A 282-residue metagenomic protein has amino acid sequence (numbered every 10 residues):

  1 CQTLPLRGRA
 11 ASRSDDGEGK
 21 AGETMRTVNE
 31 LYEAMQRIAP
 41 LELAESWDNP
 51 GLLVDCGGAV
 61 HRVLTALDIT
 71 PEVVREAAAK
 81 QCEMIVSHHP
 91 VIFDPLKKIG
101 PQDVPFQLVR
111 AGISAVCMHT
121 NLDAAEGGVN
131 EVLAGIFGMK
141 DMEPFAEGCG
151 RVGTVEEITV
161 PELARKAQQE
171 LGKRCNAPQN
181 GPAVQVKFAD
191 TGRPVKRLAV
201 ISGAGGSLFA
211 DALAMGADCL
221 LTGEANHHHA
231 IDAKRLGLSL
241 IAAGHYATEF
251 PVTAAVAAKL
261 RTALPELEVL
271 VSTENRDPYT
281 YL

Functional and structural regions predicted by a protein language model:
C1, S12-T24: Short, Lys/Arg-enriched N-terminal segments with co-localized hydrophobic residues within the first ~10-30 amino acids
R7-R9: Glycine-biased, low-complexity coil/linker segments
E23-L282: Hydrophobic structural segments
